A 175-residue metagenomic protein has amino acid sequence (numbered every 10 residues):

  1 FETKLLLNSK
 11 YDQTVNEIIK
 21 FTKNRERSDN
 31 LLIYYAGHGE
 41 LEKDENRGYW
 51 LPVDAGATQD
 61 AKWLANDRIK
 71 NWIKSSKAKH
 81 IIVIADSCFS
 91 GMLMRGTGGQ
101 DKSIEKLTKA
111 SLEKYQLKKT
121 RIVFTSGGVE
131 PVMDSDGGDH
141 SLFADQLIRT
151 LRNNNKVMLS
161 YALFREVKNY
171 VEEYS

Functional and structural regions predicted by a protein language model:
F1, D29-L31, R121: Residue-level recognition of the N-termini of beta-strands and the immediately preceding loop/turn
T3, I81-S175: Active-site-proximal C-terminal subdomain of hydrolase catalytic domains
L5-L7: A structural preference for short, hydrophobic beta-strand core positions in alpha/beta folds
S9-A36, E40-G98, N155-E166: Caspase-like (clan CD) cysteine peptidase catalytic core
